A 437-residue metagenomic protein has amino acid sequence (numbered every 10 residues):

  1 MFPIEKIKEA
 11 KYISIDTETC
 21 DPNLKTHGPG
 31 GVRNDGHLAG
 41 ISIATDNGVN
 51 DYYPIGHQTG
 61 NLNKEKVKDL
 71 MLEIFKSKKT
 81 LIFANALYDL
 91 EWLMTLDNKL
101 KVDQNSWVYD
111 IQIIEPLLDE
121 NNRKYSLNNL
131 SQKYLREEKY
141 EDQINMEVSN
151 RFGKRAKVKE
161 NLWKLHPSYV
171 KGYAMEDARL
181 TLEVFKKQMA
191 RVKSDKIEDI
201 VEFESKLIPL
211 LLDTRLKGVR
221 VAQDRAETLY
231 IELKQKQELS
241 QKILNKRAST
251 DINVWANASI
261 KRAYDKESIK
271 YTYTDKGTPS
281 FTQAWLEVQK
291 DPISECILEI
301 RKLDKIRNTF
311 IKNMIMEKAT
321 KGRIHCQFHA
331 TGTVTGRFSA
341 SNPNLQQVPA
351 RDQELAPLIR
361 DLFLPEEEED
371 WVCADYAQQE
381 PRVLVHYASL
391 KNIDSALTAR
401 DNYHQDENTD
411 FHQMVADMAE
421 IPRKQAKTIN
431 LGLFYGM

Functional and structural regions predicted by a protein language model:
M1-I55, N122, K133-L135, D142-L355 (+2 more regions): Conserved "right-hand" nucleotidyltransferase catalytic core of DNA-directed polymerases
M1-N129, K133, K234, R351-A356 (+2 more regions): Conserved RNase H-like, two-metal-ion catalytic cores of nucleic-acid enzymes
L93, I114-L117, T181-F185, I260 (+3 more regions): Buried hydrophobic packing segments
M189, L211-L212, Q413, D417 (+1 more regions): Amphipathic alpha-helical segments within well-ordered protein domains
E204-L207, R423-K427: Short, leucine-enriched amphipathic alpha-helices that occur as contiguous helical runs
D370-E407: Structured ligand/cofactor/substrate-binding pocket environments in proteins
D406-K424: Generic long, charged, amphipathic alpha-helical segments
Q425-Y435: Short, amphipathic alpha-helical "recognition" segments used to contact nucleic acids or chromatin
